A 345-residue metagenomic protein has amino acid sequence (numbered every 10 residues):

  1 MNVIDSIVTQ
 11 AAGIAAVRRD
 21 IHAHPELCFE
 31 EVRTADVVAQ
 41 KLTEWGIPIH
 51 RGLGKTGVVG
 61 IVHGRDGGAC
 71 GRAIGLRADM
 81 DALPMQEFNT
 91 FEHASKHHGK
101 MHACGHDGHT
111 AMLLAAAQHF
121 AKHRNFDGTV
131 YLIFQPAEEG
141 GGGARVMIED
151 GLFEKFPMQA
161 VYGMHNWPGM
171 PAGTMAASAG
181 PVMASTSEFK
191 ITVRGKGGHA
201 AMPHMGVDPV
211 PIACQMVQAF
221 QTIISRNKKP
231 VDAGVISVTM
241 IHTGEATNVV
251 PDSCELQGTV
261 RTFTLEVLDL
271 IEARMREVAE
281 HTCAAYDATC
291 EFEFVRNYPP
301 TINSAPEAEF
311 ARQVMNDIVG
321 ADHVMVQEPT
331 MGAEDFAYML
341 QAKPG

Functional and structural regions predicted by a protein language model:
M1-H102, A111-L114, Q118-F126: Acidic/His- and Gly-rich active-site-bordering loop/insert found across diverse amide/peptide-bond hydrolases
A15, D36-A39, L114-Q118, R145-E149 (+8 more regions): Predominant activation on well-ordered alpha-helical scaffold segments within soluble catalytic domains
H24, H204-P211, L265-E272: Active-site pocket-shaping loop/turn-to-helix segments
H50, Y131-I133, E291: A structural signal for isolated positions on well-ordered beta-strands in alpha/beta enzyme cores
V59, A82-M85, N89-M101, D107-G108 (+2 more regions): Histidine/acidic-residue-rich, glycine-tolerant segments that coordinate divalent metal ions
C214-G345: Metal-dependent amide/peptide-bond hydrolase catalytic core, centered on the "pita-bread" metallohydrolase fold
